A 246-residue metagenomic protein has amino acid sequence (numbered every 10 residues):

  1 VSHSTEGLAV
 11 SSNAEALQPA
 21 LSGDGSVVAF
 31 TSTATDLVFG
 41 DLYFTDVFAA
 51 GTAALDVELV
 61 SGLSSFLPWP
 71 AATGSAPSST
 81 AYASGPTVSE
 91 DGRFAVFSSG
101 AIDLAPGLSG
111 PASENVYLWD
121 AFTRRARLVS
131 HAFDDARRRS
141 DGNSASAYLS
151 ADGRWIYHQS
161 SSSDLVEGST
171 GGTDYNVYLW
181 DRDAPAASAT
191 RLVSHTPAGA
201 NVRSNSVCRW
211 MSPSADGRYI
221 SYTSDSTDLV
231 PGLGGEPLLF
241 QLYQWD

Functional and structural regions predicted by a protein language model:
V1-D246: Conserved "turn/edge" positions that cap or connect secondary-structure elements within repeat/scaffolded domains
